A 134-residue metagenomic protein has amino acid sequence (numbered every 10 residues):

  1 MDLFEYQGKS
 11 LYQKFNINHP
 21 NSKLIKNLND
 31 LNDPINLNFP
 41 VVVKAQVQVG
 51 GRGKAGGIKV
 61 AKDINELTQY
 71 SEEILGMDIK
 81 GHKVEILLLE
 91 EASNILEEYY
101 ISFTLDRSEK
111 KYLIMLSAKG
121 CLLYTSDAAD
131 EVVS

Functional and structural regions predicted by a protein language model:
M1-S22: N-terminal, positively charged regions that mediate nucleic acid binding
E5-Y12, L37-G53, G81-I95, I101: ATP-grasp fold ATP-binding core
P20-S22, V43-Y70, Y100, L123-S126: Glycine-rich phosphate-binding loop of ATP-grasp-fold ATP-dependent ligases
I25, K59-D63, T104, M115-S117: Short beta-strand-to-turn element immediately C-terminal to the catalytic PLP-Schiff-base lysine in fold type I
L31-N36: Short amphipathic alpha-helix with an adjacent loop that forms part of the alpha/beta core around
I74-M77: Catalytic core of tubulin tyrosine ligase-like
H82-S126: Hydrophobic alpha-helical hairpins/lids featuring a short glycine-rich hinge
Y124-S134: Single conserved hydrophobic/aromatic residue that forms the stacking wall/gate of nucleotide- or nucleobase-binding
